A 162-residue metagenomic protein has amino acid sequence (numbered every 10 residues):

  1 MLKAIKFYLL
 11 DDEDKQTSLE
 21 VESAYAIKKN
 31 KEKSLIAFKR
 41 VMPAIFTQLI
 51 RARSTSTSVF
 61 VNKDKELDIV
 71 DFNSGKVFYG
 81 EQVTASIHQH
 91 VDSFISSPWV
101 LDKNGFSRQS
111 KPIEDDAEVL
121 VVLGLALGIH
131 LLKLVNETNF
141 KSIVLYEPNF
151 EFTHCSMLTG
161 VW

Functional and structural regions predicted by a protein language model:
M1-W162: N-terminal donor/sugar-recognition subdomains of glycan-related enzymes, prototypically the membrane-proximal stem
